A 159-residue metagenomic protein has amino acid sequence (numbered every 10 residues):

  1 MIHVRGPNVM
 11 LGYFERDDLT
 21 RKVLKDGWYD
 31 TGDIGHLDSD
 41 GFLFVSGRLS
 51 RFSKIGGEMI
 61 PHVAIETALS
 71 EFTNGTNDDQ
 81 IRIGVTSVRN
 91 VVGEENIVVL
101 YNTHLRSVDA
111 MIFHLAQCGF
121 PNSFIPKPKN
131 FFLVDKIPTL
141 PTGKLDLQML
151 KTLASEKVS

Functional and structural regions predicted by a protein language model:
I2-V4: A structural motif
G6, L11-G12, K22, I34-F124: AMP-binding/adenylate-forming catalytic core of the ANL superfamily
F14-E15, G143: Short, glycine/acidic-enriched capping/hinge loops at junctions between secondary-structure elements
E15, K25, T152: Phosphate-coordinating loops and pocket residues in cytosolic domains that bind phosphorylated ligands
G27, G41, G57, T142-G143: Detector for glycine-centered tight turns/loop "hinges" at secondary-structure junctions
T86-S87, V98-L100, L115-S159: Conserved C-terminal "lid"/linker of ANL adenylate-forming enzymes
